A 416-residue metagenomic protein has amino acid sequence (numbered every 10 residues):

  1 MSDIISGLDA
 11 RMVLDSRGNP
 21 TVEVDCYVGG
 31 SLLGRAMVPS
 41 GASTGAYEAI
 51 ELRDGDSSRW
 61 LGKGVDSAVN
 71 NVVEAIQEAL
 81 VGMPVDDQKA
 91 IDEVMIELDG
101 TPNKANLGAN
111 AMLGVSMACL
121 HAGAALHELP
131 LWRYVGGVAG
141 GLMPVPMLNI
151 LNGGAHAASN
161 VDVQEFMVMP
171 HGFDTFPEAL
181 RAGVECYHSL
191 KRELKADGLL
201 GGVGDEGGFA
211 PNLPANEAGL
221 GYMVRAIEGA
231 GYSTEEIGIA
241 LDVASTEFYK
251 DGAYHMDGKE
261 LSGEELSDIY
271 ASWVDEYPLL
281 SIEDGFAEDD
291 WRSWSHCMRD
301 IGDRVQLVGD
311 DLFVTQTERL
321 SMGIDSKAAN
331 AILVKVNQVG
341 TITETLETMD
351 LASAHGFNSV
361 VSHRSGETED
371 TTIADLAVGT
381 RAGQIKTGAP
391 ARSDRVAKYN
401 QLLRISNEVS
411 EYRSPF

Functional and structural regions predicted by a protein language model:
M1-T21: Short, Gly/Pro- and small/polar-rich lid/capping loops
M12, V22-G29, A36-S40, L148-P170 (+4 more regions): Short beta-strand elements
D15-S16, G100-M117, P146-A158, V203: Glycine/serine-rich anion-binding loops at beta->alpha junctions that coordinate negatively charged ligand groups
P39-A125, L129, L180, G208: Metal- or metallocofactor-binding catalytic centers and their adjacent structured scaffolds across diverse enzyme
Y47, G141-G204: Mobile "lid/hinge" segments at catalytic clefts and subdomain interfaces of large enzymes
E165-F176, L200-N216, A244-D257: Active-site-proximal beta-alpha loop/turn segments in soluble metabolic enzymes
E217-F416: Catalytic core of soluble alpha/beta enzymes
